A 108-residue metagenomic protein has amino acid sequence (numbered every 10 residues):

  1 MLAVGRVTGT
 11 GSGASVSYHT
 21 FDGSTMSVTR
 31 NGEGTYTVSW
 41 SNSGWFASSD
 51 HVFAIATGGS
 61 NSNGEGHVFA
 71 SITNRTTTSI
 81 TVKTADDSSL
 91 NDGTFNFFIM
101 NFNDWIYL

Functional and structural regions predicted by a protein language model:
M1-H51, T57-L108: Extracellular receptor-binding modules and their adjoining Ser/Thr/Gly/Asp/Asn-rich linkers
